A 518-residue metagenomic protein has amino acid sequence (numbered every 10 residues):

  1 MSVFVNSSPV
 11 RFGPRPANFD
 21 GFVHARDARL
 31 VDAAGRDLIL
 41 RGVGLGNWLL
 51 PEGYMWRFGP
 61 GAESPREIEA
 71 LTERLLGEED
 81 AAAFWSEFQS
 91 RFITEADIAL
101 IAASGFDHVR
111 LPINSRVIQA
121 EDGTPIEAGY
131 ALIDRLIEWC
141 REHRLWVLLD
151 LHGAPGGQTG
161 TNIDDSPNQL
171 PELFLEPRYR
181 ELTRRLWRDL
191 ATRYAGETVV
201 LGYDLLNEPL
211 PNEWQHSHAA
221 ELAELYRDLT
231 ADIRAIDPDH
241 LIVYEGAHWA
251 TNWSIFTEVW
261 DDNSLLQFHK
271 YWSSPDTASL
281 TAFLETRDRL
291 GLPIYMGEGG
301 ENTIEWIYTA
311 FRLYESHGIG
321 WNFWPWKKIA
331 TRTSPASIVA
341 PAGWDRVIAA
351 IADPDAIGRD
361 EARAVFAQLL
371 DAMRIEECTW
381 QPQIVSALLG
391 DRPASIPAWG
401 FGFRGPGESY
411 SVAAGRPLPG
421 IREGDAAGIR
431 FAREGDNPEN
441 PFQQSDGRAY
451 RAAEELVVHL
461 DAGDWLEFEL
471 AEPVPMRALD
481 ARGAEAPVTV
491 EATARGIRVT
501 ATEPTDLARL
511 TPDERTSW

Functional and structural regions predicted by a protein language model:
S2-F106: N-terminal carbohydrate-binding accessory modules
P16-H24, R178-I329, T333, S337-R346: Extracellular glycoside hydrolase catalytic/binding regions
V23, A81-H108, Q119, T124-G153 (+3 more regions): An active-site-proximal structural segment forming one wall of the substrate-binding cleft that immediately precedes
I39, W48-M55, P275-D276, T331-R332 (+1 more regions): Short, solvent-exposed loop/turn elements at domain surfaces
N47-L49, S115-Q119, P155-G157, P209 (+4 more regions): Feature marks short, surface-exposed loop/turn motifs that line or immediately flank catalytic pockets and channel
R57-E67, L280-L284, S409-I421: Short, polar loop/linker segments at the starts of domains and inter-domain junctions
I307-A398, G402, P406-A426, D513: Aromatic-rich peripheral "rim/lid" segments of glycoside hydrolase catalytic domains that contact and position glycan
I375-W518: Extracytoplasmic
